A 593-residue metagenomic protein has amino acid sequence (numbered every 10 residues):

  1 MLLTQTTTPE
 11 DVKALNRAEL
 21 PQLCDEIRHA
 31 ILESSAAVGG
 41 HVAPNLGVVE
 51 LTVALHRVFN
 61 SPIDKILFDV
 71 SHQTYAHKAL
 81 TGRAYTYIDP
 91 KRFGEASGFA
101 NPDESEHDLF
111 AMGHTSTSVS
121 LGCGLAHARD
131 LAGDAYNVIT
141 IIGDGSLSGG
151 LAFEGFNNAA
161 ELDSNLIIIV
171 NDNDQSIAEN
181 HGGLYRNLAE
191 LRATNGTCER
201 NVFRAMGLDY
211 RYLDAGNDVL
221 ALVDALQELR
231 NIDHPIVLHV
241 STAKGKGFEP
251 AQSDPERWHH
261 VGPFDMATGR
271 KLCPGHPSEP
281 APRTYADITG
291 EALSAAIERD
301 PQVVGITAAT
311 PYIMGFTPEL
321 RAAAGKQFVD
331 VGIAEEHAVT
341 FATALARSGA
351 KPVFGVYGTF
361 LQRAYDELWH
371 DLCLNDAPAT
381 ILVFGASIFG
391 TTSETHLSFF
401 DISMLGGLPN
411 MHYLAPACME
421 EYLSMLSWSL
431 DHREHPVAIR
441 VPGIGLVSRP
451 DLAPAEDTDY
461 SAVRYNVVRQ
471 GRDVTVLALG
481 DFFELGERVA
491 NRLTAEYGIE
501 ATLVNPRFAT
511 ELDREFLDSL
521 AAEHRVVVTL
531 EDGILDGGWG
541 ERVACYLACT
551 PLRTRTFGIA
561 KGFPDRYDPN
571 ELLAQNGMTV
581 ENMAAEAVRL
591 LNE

Functional and structural regions predicted by a protein language model:
M1-A79, R204, A215, V219 (+1 more regions): N-terminal amphipathic, basic-rich helices that act as targeting or association modules
T8-K13, L32-G40, E104-F110, L208-R211 (+7 more regions): Glycine- and acidic
A36-A37, V48-R57, L121-A126, G150-E161 (+4 more regions): Short alpha-helical segments and helix-capping/turn motifs at coil-helix boundaries
H41-L162, V303, T317-P318, D457: Cofactor-binding active-site loop characterized by glycine-rich and histidine/acidic residues
Y87-L121, L131-A135, E161-R257, D287-A292 (+5 more regions): Thiamine diphosphate
V138, I142-G155, F328, H337-G355 (+2 more regions): Extended, hydrophobic alpha-helical segments in both membrane/secreted and soluble proteins
P263-A267, G406-L452: Helix-enriched interaction subdomains in cytosolic or periplasmic regions, typified by TIR/SEFIR signaling/NADase cores
P263-A281, R553-D568: Short, flexible loop segments at boundaries between secondary-structure elements
